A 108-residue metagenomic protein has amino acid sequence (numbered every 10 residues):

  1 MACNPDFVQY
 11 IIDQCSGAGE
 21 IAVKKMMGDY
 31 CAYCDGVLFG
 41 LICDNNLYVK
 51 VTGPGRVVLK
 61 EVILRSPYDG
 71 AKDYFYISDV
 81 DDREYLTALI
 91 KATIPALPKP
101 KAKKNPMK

Functional and structural regions predicted by a protein language model:
M1-K108: Charge-dense, helix-prone N-terminal extensions
